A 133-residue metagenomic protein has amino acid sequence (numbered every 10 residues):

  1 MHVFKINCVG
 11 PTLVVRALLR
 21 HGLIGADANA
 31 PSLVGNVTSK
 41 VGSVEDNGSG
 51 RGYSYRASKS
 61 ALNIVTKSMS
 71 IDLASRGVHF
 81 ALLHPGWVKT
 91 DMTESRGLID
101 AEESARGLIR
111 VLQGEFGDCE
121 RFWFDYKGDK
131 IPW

Functional and structural regions predicted by a protein language model:
M1-T12, L19-A74: Catalytic loop of short-chain dehydrogenase/reductase
V15, T66, A105-L108: Short-chain dehydrogenase/reductase
G35, R76-A81, F122: Rossmann-like NAD(H)/NADP(H) cofactor-binding core
S43, K89, K130-P132: Flexible, glycine-rich phosphate/dinucleotide-binding loops and adjacent beta-alpha linkers at cofactor/substrate
T66-A74, W87, L112-F116: Short leucine-rich amphipathic alpha-helical surface patches
L82-L83, E94-W133: C-terminal helical subdomain
P85-D91: Short, flexible catalytic-loop segment of classical short-chain dehydrogenase/reductase
